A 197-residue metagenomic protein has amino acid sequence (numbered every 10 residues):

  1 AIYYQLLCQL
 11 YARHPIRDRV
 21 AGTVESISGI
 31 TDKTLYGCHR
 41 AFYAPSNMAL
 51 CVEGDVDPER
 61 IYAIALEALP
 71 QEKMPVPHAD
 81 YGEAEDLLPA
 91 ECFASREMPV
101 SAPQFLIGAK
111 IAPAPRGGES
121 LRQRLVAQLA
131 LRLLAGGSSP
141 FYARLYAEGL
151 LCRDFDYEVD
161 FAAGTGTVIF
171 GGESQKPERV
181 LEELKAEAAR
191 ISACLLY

Functional and structural regions predicted by a protein language model:
A1-H78, I111, R116, R122 (+4 more regions): Charge-rich, well-structured scaffold segments of protease-associated domains
R19, A102-Q104: Acyl/amide activation-and-transfer machinery of modular secondary-metabolite enzymes
S46-M48, E91, P103: Generic beta-strand structural signal
D80-A90, L196: Short proline/glycine- and acidic-rich turn/helix-capping motifs at secondary-structure junctions
E91-E97: Short amphipathic
V100-S101, A162: Short strand-connecting beta-turns/loops that link adjacent beta-strands
F105-A109: Active-site-flanking beta-strand signature of metal-NTP-handling nucleotidyl enzymes and homologous cyclase-like
